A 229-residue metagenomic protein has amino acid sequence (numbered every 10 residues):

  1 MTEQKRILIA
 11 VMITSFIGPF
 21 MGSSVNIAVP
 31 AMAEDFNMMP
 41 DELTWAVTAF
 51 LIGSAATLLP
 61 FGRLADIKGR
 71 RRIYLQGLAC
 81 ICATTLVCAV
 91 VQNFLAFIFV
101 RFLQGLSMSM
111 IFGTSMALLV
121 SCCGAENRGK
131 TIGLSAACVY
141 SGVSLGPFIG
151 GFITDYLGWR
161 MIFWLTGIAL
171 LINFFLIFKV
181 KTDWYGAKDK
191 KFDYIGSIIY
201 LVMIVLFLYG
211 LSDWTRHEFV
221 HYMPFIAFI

Functional and structural regions predicted by a protein language model:
M1-K179: Transmembrane-helix bundle of Major Facilitator Superfamily
D155-I229: Hydrophobic transmembrane-helix bundles of small-molecule transporters
